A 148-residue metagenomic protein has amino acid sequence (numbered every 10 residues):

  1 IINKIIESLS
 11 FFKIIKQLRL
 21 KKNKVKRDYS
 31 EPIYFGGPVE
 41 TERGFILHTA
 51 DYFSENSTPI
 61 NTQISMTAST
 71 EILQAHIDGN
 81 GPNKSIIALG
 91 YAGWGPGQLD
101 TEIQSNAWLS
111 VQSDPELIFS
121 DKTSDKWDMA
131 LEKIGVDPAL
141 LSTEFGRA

Functional and structural regions predicted by a protein language model:
I1-I87, A92-A148: A short aromatic-anchored loop/beta-hairpin motif
